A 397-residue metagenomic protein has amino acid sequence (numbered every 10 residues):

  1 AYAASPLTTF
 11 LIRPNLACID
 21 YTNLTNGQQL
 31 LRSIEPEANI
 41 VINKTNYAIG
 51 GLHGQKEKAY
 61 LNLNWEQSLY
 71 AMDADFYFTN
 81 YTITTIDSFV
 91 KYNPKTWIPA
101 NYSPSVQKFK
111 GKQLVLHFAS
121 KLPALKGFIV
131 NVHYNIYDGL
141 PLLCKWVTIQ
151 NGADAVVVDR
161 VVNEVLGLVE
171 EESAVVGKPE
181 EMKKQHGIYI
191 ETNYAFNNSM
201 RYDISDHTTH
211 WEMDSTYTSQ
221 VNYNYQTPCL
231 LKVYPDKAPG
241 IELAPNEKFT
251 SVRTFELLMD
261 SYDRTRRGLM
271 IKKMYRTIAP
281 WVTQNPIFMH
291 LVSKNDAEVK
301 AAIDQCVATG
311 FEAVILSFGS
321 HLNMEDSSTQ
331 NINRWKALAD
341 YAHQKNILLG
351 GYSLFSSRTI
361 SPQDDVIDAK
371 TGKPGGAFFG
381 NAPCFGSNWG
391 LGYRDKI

Functional and structural regions predicted by a protein language model:
Y2-T227, K237-P239: Polysaccharide-binding surfaces and accessory modules of carbohydrate-active proteins
F78, P104-S105, I241-M259: Short Pro-Gly-centered flexible turn/kink motifs
V147, N246, C306, A342: Conserved, mostly hydrophobic/aromatic
V158, N224, L316-I367: Acidic/aromatic-lined carbohydrate-recognition and catalytic surfaces of CAZymes acting on diverse glycans
L231-K232, L257-G268: Short, Lys/Arg- and Gly-enriched loop/turn segments at beta-strand edges
T250, D263-L322: An acidic-aromatic substrate-binding cleft motif
A279, W335-K336, L348-I397: Active-site-adjacent "subsite" loops/lids of carbohydrate-active enzymes
N285-D296, S317-I332, N381-I397: The substrate-binding groove and active-site-proximal loops of carbohydrate-active enzymes, especially glycoside
